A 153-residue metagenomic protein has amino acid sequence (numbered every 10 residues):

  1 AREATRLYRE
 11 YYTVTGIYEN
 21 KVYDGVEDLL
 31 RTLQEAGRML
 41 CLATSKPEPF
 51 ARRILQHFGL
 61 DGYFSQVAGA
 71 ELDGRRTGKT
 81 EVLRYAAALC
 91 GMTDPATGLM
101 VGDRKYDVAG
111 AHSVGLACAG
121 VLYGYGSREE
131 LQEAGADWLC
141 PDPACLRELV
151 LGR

Functional and structural regions predicted by a protein language model:
R2, D61-R76: A short, structured active-site edge motif that brings together acidic residues
R2, V14-L42, E48-R52, T80: Short, acidic loop-to-helix structural element flanking the phosphoryl-transfer center in phosphate-processing enzymes
G25, F50-R53, G110, E130 (+1 more regions): Phosphate- and divalent-cation-binding pockets in alpha/beta enzyme and binding domains that engage nucleotide-derived
E35-R38, L89-A96, R153: Glycine-rich phosphate-binding loop signature in dinucleotide/nucleotide-binding domains
L60-S65, T93, D137: Conserved H-loop
K79-V108: Conserved Lys-Pro-Asp/Glu-containing loop-to-beta segment of HAD-superfamily phosphomonoesterases, centered on
M100-P141: Acidic, Mg2+-coordinating phosphoryl-transfer loop and its flanking beta/alpha structural elements, shared across
